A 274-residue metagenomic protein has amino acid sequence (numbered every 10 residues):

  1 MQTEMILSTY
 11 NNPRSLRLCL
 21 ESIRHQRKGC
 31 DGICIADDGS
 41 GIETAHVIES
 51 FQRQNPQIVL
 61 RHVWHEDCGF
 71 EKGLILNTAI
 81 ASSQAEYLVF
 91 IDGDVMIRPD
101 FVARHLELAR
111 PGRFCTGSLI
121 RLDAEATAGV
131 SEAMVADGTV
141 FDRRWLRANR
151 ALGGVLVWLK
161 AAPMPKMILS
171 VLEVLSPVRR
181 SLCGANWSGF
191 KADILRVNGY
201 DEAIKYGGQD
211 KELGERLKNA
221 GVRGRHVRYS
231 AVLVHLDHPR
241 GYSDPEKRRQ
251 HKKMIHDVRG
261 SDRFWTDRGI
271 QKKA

Functional and structural regions predicted by a protein language model:
Q2-E4, G32, E212: Cell-envelope/extracellular polymer assembly enzymes that use nucleotide-activated donors
E21-C30: Short, acidic, metal-binding catalytic loop of nucleotide-sugar glycosyltransferases
C30-S40, R61-H65: Short beta-strand/loop segment that forms part of the nucleotide-sugar
D37-I48, V95: A conserved acidic beta->alpha catalytic loop
E66-S83, D100: Glycine-rich, basic loop-to-helix element that forms the pyrophosphate-binding segment of sugar-nucleotide handling
L88: Short aromatic/hydrophobic "clamp" motif used to bind/position activated sugar donors
D100-A151: Conserved donor NDP-sugar-binding/catalytic core segment of glycosyltransferases
A185, Y206-L213: Acidic donor-binding loop at a coil-to-helix junction in glycosyltransferase catalytic cores that engages
